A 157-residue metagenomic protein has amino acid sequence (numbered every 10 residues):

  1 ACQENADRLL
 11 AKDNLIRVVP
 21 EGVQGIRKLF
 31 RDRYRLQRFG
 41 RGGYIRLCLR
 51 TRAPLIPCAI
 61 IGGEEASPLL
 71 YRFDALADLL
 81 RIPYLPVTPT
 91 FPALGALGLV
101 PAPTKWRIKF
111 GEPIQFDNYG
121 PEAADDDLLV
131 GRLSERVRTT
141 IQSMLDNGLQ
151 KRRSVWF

Functional and structural regions predicted by a protein language model:
A1-K109, P113-Q115, P121-A124: Soluble catalytic domains of membrane acyltransferases
P101-F157: C-terminal terminal-subdomain/extension
